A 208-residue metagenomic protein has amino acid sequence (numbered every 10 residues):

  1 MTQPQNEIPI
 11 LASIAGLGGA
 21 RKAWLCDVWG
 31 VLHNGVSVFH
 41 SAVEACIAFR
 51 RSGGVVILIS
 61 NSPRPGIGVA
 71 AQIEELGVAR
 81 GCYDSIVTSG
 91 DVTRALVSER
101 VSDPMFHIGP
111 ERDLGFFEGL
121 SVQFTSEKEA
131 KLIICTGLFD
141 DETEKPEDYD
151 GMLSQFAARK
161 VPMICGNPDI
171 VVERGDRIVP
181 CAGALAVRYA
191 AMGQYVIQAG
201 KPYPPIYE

Functional and structural regions predicted by a protein language model:
T2-E208: HAD-like aspartate-dependent phosphatase fold
